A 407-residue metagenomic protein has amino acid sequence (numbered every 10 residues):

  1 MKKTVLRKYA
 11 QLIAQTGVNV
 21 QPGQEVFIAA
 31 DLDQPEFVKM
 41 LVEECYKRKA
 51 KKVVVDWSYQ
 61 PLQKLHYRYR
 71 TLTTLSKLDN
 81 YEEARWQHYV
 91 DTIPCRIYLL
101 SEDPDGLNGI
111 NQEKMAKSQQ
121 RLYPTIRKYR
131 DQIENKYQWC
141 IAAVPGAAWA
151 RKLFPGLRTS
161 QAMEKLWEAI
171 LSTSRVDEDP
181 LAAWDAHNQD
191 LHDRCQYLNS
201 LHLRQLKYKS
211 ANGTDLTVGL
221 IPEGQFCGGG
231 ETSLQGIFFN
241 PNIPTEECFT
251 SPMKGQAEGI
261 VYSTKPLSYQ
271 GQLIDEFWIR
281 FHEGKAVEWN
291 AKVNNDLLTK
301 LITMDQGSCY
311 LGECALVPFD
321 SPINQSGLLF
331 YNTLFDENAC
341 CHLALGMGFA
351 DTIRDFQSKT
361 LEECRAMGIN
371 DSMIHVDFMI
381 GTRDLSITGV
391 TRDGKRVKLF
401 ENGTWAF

Functional and structural regions predicted by a protein language model:
M1-E258, K395, W405-F407: Active-site bordering "gate/hinge" segments that shape substrate access to catalytic or cofactor-binding pockets
D33-Q34, E102-P104, G146, G213 (+8 more regions): Short, glycine-/Ser/Thr-/acidic-enriched flexible segments
G109, K152-F154, L273, L301 (+3 more regions): Short conserved micro-motifs at the rims of enzyme active sites and ligand-binding pockets
Q205-Y208, F277, V287, R383-R392: Short polybasic amphipathic segments
T250-Q306: Long, well-ordered mid-to-C-terminal structural blocks that present hydrophobic/aromatic surfaces
Q256-E258, I274-E276, E283, C309-E313 (+3 more regions): Active-site lining segments that contact anionic ligands and/or coordinate catalytic metals
A286-Q357: Dual-mode signal for accessory low-complexity, basic/Gly-rich regions
C364-F407: Extended hydrophobic packing segments that form well-structured cores
